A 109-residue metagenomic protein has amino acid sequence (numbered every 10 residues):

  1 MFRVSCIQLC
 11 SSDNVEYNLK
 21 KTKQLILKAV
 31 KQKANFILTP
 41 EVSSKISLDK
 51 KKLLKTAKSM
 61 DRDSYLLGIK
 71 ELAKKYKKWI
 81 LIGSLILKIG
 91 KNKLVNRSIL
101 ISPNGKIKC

Functional and structural regions predicted by a protein language model:
M1-D13, L38, R97, C109: Active-site-proximal beta-strand elements of phosphoester/diester hydrolases
Q8-L27: N-terminal phosphate-binding loop and adjacent alpha-helix
V15, L27-P103: Cys-nucleophile CN-hydrolase/nitrilase-fold catalytic domain and related Cys-dependent amidase chemistry that acts on
